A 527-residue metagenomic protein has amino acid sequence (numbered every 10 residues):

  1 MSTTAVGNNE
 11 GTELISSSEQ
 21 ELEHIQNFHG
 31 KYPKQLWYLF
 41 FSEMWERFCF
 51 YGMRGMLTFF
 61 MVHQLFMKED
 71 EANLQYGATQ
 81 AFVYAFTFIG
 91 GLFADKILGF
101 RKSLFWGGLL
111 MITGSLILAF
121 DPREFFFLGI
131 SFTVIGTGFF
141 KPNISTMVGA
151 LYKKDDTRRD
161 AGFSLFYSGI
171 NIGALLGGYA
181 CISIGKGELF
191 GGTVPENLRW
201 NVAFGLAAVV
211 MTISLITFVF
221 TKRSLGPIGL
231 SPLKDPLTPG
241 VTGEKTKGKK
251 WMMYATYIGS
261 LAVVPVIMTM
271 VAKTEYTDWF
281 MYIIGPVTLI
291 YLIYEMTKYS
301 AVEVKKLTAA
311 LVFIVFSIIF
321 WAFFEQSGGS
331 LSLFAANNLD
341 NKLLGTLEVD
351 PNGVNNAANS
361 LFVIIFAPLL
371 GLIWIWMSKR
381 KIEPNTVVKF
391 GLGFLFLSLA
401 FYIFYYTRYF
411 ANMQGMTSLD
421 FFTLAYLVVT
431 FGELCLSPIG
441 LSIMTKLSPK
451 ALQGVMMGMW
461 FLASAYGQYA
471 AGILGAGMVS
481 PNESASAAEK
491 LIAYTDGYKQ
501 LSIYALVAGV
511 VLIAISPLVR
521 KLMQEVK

Functional and structural regions predicted by a protein language model:
M1-K34, K154, I182-S332, A336-L343 (+3 more regions): Intracellular loop-helix junctions on the cytosolic face of multi-pass helical membrane proteins
M44, G114, F125-F140, I314 (+1 more regions): Hydrophobic core of transmembrane alpha-helices in multi-pass small-molecule transporters, especially MFS/SLC-type
M53-N73, K186, S327-G353: Short amphipathic helix-loop junctions that connect adjacent transmembrane helices in Major Facilitator Superfamily/SLC
G77-A94, K141, L175-G177, A357-L372: Central cavity-lining transmembrane alpha-helices of secondary-active solute carriers, predominantly the Major
V83, R158-K186, A203-S214, I258-L261 (+2 more regions): Glycine-rich segments within core transmembrane alpha-helices of 12-TM secondary carriers
T87-R123: Conserved MFS/SLC helix-loop-helix module at the cytosolic interface between two early adjacent transmembrane helices
K96-G108, E303, W376-L395: Cytoplasmic membrane-interface "Motif A"-like loop-to-helix N-cap segments of 12-TM Major Facilitator Superfamily
L109-F127, G391-Q414: C-terminal ends and interior cores of transmembrane alpha-helices in multi-pass membrane transporters/permeases
